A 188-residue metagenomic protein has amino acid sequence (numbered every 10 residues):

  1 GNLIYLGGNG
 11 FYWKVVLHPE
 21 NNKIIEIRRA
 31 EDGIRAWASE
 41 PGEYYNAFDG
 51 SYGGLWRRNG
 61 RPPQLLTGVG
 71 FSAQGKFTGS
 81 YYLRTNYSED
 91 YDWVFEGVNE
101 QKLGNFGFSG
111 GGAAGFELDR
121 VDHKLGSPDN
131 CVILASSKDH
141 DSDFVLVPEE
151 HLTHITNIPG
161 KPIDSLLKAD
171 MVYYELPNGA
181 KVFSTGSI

Functional and structural regions predicted by a protein language model:
G1-H18: Short alpha-beta junction capping motif
E20-K23, R28-I188: Glycine-rich, aromatic-lined ligand/substrate-binding cores of catalytic and carbohydrate-binding domains
